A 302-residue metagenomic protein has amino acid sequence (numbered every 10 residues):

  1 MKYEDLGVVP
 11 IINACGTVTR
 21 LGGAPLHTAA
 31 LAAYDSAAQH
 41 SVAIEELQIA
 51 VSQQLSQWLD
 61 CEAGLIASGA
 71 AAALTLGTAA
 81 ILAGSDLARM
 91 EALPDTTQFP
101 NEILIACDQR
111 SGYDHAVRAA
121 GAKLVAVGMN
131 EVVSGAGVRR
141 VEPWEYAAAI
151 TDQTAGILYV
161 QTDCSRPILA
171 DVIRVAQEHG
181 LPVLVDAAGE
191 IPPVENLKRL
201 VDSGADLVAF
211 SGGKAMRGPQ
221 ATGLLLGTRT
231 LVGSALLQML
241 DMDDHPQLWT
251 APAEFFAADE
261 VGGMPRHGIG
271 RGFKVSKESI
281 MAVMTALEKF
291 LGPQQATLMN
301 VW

Functional and structural regions predicted by a protein language model:
K2-P25, S52-F290: Conserved PLP-enzyme active-site core in the AAT-like
I12-A50: A glycine-/small-polar-enriched, mobile loop at the entrance of the PLP active site in fold-type I
A286-W302: Internal helical hairpin/lid segments
